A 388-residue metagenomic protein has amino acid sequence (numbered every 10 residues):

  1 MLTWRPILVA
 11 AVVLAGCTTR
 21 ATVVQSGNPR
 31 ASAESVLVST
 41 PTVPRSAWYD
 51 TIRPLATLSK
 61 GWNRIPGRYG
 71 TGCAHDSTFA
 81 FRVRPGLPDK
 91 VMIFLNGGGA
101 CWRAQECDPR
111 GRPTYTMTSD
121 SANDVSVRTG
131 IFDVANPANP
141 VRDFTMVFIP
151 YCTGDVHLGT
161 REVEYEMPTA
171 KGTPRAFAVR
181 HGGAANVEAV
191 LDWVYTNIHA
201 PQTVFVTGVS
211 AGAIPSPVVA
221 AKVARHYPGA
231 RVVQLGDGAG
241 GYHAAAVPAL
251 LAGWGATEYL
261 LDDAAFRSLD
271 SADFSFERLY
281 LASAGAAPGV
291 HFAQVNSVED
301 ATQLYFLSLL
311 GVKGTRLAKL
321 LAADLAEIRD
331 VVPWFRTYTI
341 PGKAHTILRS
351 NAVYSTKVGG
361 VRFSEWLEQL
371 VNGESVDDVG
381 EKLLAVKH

Functional and structural regions predicted by a protein language model:
M1-T3: N-terminal secretory signal peptides that target proteins for export/translocation
P6-G16: Bacterial N-terminal signal peptides
T18-H388: C-terminal His-loop and adjacent cap/lid subdomain of alpha/beta-hydrolase
